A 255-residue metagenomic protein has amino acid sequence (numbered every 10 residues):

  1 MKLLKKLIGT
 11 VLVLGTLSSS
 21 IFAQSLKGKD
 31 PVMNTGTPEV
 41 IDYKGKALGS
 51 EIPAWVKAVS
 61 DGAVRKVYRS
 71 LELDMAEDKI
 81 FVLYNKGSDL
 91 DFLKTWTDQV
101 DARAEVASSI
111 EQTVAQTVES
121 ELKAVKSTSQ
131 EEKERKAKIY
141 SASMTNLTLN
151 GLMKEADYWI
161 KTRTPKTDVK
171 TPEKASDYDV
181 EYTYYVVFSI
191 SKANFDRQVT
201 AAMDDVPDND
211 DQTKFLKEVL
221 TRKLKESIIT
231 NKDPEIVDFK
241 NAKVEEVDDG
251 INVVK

Functional and structural regions predicted by a protein language model:
M1-G9: Bacterial N-terminal signal peptides that target proteins for export
G9-S18: Bacterial N-terminal signal peptides
A23-K255: Domain-level marker for long, solvent-exposed, non-transmembrane regions
